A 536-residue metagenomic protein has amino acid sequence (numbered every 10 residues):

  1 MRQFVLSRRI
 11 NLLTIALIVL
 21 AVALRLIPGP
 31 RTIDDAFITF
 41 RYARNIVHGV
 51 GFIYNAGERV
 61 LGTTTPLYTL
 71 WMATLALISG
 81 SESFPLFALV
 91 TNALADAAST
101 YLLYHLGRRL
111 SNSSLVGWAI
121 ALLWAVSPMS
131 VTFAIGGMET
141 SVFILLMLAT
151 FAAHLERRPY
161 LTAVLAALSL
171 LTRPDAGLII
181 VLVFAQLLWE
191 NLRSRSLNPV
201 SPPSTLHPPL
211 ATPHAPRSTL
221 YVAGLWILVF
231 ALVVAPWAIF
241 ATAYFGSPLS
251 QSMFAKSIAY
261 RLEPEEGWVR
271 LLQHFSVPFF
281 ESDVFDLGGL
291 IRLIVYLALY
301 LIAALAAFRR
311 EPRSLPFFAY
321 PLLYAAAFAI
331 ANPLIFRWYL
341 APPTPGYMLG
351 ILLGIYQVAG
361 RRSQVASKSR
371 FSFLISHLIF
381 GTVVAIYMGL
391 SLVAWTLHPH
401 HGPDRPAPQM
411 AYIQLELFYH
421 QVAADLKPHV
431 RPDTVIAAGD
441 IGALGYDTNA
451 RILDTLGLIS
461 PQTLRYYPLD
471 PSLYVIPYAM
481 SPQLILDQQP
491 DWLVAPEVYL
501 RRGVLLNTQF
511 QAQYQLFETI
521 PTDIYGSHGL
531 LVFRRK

Functional and structural regions predicted by a protein language model:
Q3, R8, F280-A325, I351-G354 (+2 more regions): Hydrophobic, aromatic-rich transmembrane alpha-helices and their immediate juxtamembrane boundary segments
N11-I18, S114-W118, I227-A231, A235 (+3 more regions): Signature aromatic-anchored transmembrane alpha helix within multi-pass, membrane-resident enzymes that catalyze glycan
A21-R25, I120-A125, L148-A153, Y160-R173 (+3 more regions): Membrane-interface alpha helices of multi-pass inner-membrane proteins
R41-Y42, H48-T64, T242-A307, L334-R337 (+1 more regions): Membrane-lumen/periplasm interface segments of multi-pass, membrane-embedded glycan/lipid transferases
V90-S111, L301-L305: Transmembrane-helix motifs of polytopic, lipid-linked glycan transferases
L102-H105, L123, V142-T162, I180-L192 (+1 more regions): Specific aromatic-rich, kink-prone transmembrane helix
A134, S169-P174, L178-I179, R292-L293 (+3 more regions): Hydrophobic/aromatic-rich transmembrane helices and adjacent perimembrane loops
V383-G445, R451-L456, S460-V498, Y514-K536: Membrane-embedded, lumen/periplasm-facing catalytic core of multi-pass transferases that use lipid-linked donors
